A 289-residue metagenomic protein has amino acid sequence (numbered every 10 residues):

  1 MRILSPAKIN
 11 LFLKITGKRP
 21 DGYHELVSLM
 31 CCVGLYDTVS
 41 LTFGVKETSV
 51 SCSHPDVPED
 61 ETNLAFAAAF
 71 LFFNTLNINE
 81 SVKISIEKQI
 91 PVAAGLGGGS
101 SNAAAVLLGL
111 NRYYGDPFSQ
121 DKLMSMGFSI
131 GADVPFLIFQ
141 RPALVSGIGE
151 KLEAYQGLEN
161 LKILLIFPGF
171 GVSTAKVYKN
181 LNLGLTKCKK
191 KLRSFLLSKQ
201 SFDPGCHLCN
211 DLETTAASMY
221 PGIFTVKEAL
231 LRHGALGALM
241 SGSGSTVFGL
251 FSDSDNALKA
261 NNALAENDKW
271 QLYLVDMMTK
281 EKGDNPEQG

Functional and structural regions predicted by a protein language model:
M1-A94, R112-D121, L158, F167-F170: ATP-binding N-lobe of GHMP and related small-molecule kinases
L13, D37-L41, D133-L137, A143-L144 (+1 more regions): Short beta-strand scaffold segments in enzyme catalytic cores
C31-C32, F128-S129, P135-I138, Y155-E159 (+1 more regions): Solvent-exposed alpha-helices and their adjacent loops that cap or buttress functional pockets in soluble metabolic
V45-P58, V106, K199-C209: Short, basic/glycine-rich phosphate-binding loops at helix/coil junctions that contact nucleotide phosphates
S85-Y114, A132, L236-F251: Glycine/serine-rich anion-binding loops at beta->alpha junctions that coordinate negatively charged ligand groups
A103, L107-L144: Contiguous, small/hydrophobic- and glycine-enriched helical/loop subdomains that border and often "cap" functional
F139, L144-G237, S252-G289: Conserved, helical-rich catalytic subdomain that frames metal- and/or nucleotide-binding sites in enzyme alpha/beta
